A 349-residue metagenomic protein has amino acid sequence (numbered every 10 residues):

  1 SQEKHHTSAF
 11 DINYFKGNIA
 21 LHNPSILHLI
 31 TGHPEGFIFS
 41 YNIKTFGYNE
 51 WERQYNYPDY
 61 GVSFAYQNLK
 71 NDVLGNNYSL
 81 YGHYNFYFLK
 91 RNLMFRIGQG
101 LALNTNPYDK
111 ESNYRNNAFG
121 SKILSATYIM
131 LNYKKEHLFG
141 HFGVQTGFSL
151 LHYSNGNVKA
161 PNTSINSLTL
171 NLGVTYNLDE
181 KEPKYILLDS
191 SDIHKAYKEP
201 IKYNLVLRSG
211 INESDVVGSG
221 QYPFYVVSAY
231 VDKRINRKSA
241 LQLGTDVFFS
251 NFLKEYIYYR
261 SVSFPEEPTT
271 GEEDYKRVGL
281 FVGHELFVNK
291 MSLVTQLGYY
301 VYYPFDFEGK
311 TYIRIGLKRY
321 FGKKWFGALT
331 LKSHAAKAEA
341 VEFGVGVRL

Functional and structural regions predicted by a protein language model:
Q2-N49, Y185-D232, R348: Short glycine/proline- and aromatic-enriched beta-strand/turn motifs that initiate or cap beta-hairpins
S8-H28, Y48-Q54, L74, L89-F142 (+3 more regions): Outer-membrane beta-barrel translocator/channel fold
S8-I12, P58-Y60, L93-I97, F142-T146 (+7 more regions): Transmembrane beta-strands of outer-membrane beta-barrel proteins
I12, F39-I43, L80-F86, I97-L101 (+9 more regions): Residues on the lipid-exposed face of transmembrane beta-strands in outer-membrane beta-barrel proteins
Y14-A20, I43-T45, F64-K70, Q99-T105 (+8 more regions): Transmembrane beta-strands of outer-membrane beta-barrel pores
I30-H33, N68-N77, D215-Y222, I235-R237 (+3 more regions): Solvent-exposed loop/turn segments connecting transmembrane beta-strands in outer-membrane beta-barrel proteins
Y48-E50, R91-L93, H137-V144, E180-P183 (+3 more regions): Repeated loop/turn-to-beta-strand initiation elements of outer-membrane beta-barrel proteins
N166-L187, A338-L349: Outer-membrane beta-barrel "beta-signal"
